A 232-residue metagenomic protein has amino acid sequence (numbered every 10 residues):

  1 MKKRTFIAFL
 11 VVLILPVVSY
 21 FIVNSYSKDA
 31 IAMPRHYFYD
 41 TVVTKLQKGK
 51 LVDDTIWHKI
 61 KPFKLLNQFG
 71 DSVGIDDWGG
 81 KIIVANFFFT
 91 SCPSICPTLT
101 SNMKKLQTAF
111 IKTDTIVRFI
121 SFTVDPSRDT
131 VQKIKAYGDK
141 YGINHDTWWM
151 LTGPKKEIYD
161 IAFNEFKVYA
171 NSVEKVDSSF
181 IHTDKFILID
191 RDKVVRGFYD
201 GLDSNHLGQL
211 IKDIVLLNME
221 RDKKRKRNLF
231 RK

Functional and structural regions predicted by a protein language model:
M1-I60, K232: N-terminal targeting signals for export/organelle localization
T41, D54-T55, S72, T115 (+3 more regions): Coil residues (strongly favoring Ser/Thr
K61, V73-M103, F119-I120: Short active-site neighborhood of thiol/selenol oxidoreductases, capturing the structured segment around
K64-L65, L188: Hydrophobic beta-strand positions
T100-I161: Structural microenvironment flanking redox-active thiols in thiol-disulfide oxidoreductases
D146-W148, Y159, F163-N171, F180-I187: Structural micro-motif
E174-K232: Thiol-/selenol-based redox modules, centered on thioredoxin-like and closely related oxidoreductase domains
